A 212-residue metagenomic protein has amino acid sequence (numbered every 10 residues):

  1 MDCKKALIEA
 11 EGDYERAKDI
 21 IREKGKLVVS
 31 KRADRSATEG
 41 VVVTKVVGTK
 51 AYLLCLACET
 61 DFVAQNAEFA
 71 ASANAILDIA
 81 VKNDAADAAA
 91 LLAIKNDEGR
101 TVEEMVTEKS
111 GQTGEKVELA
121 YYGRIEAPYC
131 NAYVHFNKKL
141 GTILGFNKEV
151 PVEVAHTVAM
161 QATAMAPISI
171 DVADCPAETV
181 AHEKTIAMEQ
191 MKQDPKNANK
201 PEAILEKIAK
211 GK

Functional and structural regions predicted by a protein language model:
M1-K212: N-terminal assembly/interaction segments in proteins that build large macromolecular machines
